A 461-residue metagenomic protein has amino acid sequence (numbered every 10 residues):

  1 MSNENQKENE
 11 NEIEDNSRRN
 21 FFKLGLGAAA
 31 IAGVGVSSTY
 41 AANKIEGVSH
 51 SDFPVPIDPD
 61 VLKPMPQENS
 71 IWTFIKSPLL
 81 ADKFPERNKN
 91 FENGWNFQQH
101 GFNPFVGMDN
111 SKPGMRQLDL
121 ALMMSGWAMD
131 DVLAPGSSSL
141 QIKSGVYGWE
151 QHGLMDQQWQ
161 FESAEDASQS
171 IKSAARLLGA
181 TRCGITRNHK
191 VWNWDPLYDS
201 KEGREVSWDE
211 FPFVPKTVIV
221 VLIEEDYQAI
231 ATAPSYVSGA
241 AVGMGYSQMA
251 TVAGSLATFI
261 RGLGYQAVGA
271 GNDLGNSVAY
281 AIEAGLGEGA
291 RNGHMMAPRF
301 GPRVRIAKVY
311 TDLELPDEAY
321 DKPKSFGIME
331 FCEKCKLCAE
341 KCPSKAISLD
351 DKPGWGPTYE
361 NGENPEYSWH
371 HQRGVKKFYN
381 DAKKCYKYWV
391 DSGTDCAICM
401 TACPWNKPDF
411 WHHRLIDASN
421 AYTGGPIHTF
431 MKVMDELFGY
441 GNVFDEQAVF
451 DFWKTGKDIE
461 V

Functional and structural regions predicted by a protein language model:
S2, K7-E14, V34, T39-T73 (+1 more regions): Flanking helices and flexible, charged tails adjoining ferredoxin-like Fe-S electron-transfer domains in multi-subunit
K7-A29: N-terminal secretory signal peptides and thylakoid transit peptides that target proteins across membranes
V61-P64, Q151-Q169, S173-V191: Active-site loop/lid in soluble adenylation, ligation, and acyl-transfer enzymes
L62-S138: Extended, charge-enriched "interface" segments that sit outside catalytic cores
L118-W149, W355-G374: Charged, glycine/proline-rich intrinsically disordered loops and linkers
S144-D156, Y236-V237: A short, surface-exposed helix-loop junction/capping segment
K172, L178-W405, D417-Y422: Catalytic cores of enzyme domains
